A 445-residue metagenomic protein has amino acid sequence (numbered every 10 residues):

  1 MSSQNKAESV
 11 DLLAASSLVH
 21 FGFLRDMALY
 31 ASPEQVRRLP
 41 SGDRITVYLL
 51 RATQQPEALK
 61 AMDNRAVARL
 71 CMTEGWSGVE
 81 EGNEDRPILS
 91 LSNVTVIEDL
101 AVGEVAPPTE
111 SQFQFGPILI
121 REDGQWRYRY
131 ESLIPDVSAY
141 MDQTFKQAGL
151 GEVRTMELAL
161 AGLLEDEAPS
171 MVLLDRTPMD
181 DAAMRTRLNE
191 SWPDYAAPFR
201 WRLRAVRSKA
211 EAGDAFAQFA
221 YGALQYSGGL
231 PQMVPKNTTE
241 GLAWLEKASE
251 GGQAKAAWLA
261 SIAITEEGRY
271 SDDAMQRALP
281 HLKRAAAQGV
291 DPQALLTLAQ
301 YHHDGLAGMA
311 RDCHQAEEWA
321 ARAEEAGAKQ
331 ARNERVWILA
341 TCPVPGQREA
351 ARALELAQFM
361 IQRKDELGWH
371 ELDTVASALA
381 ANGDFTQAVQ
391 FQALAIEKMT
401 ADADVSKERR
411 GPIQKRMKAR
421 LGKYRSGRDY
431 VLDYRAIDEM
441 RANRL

Functional and structural regions predicted by a protein language model:
L18-S111, V172: Surface-exposed, charged secondary-structure patches
E34-L59, R269-Y270, A307, C342-R348 (+2 more regions): Alpha-helical linker/edge segments of TPR/alpha-solenoid repeat scaffolds and analogous pre-/post-domain helices
G78-E81, P87-R202: Low-complexity, intrinsically disordered terminal/linker segments enriched in charged and Gly/Pro repeats
A196-L203, Q232-W244, Y270-H281, M309-W319 (+2 more regions): Structural signature of tandem alpha-helical TPR/SEL1-like repeats, specifically the intra-repeat loop/turn
E211-A215, G228-Q232, E250-A254, E266-G268 (+5 more regions): Short helix-capping/linker turns of helical repeat alpha-solenoids
A220-G229, L259-G268, T297-D304, E334-C342: Hydrophobic face of amphipathic alpha-helices that form TPR/SEL1-like repeat modules and related alpha-solenoid
I262, K329-H370: Alpha-helical adaptor scaffolds
Q347-R348, F359, E366-W369, A381-N382 (+2 more regions): Terminal, low-structured helical/coil segments at or just beyond the last alpha-helical repeat
